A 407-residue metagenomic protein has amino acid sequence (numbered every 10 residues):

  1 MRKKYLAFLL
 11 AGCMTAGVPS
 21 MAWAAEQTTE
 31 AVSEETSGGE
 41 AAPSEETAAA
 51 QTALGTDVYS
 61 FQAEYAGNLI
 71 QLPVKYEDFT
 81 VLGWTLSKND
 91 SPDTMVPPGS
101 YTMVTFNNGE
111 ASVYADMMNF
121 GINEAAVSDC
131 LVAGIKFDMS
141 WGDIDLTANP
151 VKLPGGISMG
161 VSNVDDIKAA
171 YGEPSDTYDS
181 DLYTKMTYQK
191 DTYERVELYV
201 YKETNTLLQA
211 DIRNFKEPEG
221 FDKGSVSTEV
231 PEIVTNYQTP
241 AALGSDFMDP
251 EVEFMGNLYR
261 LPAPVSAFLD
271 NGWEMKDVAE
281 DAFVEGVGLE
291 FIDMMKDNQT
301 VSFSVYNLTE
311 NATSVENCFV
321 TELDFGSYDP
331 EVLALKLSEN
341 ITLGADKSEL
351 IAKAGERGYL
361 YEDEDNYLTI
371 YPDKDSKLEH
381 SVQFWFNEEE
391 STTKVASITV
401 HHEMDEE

Functional and structural regions predicted by a protein language model:
M1-Y5: Positively charged n-region of N-terminal signal peptides that target proteins for export
L10-V18: Hydrophobic core
G17-V32: Sec-dependent signal peptide cleavage junction
S37-I70, F221-N257: N-terminal low-complexity, Pro/Thr/Ser-rich intrinsically disordered segments that act as propeptides or flexible
Q62-N68, V151-G156, P250-N257, L335-N340 (+1 more regions): Short, recurring structural edge motifs at helix starts
N68-I70, E77, N257-Y259, S266 (+1 more regions): Conserved positions within tandem-repeat grammars
Q71-P73, T147-Y171, P262, V332-G355: Secreted/surface-exposed cysteine- and glycine-rich disulfide frameworks
D78-C130, S162-P231, N236-Y237, S266-S314 (+2 more regions): A cross-family detector of function-defining hotspots
